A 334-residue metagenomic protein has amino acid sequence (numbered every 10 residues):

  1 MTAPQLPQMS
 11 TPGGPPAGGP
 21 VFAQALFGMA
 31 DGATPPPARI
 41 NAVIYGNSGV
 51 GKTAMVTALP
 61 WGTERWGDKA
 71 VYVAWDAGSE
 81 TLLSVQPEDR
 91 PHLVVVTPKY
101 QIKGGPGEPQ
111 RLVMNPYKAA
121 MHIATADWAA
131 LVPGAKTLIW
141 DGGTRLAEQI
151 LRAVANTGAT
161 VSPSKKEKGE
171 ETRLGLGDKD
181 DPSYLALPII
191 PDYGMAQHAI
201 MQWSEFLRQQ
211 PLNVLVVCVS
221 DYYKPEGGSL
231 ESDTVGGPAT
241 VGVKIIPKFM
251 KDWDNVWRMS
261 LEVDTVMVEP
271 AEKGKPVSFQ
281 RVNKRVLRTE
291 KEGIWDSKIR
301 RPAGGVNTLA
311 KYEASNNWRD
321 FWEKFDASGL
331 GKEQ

Functional and structural regions predicted by a protein language model:
T2-A33: N-terminal pre-Walker A segment at the start of P-loop NTPase domains
G28-D31, G51-T53, M201-Q202, V243-K244: A generic local structural motif
G32-W140, T144-Q149: Conserved P-loop
A58-G62, V96-I102, R152-A155, D221-K224 (+1 more regions): Short regulatory "switch" loops immediately downstream of catalytic or recognition motifs within protein catalytic
L112-P116, G134-T137, A186-P191, K244 (+1 more regions): Glycine-rich, flexible loop segments associated with nucleotide phosphate handling
T137-K248: P-loop NTPase motor core
F206, L212-Y312: Phosphate-binding/switch region of NTP-binding enzymes
S297-Q334: NTP-binding/hydrolysis catalytic cores, primarily Walker-type P-loop NTPases
